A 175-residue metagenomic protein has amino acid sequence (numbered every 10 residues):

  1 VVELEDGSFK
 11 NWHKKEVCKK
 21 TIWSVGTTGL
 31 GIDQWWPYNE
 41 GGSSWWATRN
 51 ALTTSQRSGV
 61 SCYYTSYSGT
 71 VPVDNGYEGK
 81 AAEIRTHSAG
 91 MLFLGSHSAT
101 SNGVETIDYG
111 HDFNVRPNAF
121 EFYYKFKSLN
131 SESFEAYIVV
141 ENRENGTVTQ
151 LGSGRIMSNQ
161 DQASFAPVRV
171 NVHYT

Functional and structural regions predicted by a protein language model:
V1-E121, E132-T175: Aromatic (Trp/Tyr/Phe) and Gly/Pro-enriched flexible surface segments
Y124-S128: Short amphipathic, basic-aromatic surface patches that mediate peripheral association with negatively charged
